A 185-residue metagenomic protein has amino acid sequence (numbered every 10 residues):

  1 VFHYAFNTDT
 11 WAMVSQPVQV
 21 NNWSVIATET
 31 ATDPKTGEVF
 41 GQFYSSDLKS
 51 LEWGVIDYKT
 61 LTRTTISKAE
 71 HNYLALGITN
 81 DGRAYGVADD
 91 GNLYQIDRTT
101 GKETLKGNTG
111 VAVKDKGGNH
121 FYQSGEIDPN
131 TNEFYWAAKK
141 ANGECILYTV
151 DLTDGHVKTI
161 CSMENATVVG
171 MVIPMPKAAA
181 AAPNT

Functional and structural regions predicted by a protein language model:
V1-H3, D47-V55, D90-Q95, N142-Y148: Structural motif
A5-D9, D57-L61, D97-T100, D151-D154: Short loop/turn segments that connect beta-strands within beta-propeller blades
N7, K35, K49, N80 (+3 more regions): Short loop/turn segments that connect beta-strands within the blades of beta-propeller domains, predominantly WD40
A12-V20, T64-A69, E103-V111, K158-N165: Beta-propeller fold detector
N21-P34, E70-T79, K114-I127, N165-A179: Repeated scaffold domains used in trafficking and secretory/extracellular systems, primarily beta-propellers
E38-G41, R83-G86, Y94, E133-A137: Conserved beta-propeller blade signature
G101, L105-A141: Intrinsically disordered, low-complexity segments enriched in Gly and acidic/Ser/Thr residues that form flexible
I146-Y148, L152-P183: Blade-level signature of beta-propeller repeat domains, shared across WD40, Kelch, NHL, RCC1 and BNR/Asp-box propellers
